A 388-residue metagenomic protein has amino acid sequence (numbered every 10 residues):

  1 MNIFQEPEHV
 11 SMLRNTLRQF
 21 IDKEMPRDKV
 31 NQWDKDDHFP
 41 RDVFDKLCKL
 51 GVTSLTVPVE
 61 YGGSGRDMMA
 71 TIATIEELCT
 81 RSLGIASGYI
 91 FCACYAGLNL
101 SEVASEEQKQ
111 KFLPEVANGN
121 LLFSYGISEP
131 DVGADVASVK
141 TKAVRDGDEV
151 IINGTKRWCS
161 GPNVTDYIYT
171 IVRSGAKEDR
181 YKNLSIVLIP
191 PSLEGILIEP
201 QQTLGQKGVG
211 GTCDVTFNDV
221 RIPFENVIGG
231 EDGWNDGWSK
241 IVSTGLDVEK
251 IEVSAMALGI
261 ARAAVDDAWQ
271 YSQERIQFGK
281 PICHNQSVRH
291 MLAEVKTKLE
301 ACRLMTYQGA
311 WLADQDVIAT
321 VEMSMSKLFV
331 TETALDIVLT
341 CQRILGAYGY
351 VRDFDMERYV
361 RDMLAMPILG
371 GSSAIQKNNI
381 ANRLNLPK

Functional and structural regions predicted by a protein language model:
M1-I90, Q110-K111, E115-N118, L384-K388: Amphipathic, small/basic residue-rich leader segments at the start of a protein or domain
N2-E8, M12-L13, T80, I198-E300 (+2 more regions): Glycine-rich beta->alpha junctions and the first turn(s) of the following alpha-helix
N2-I3, A73-T74, Y95, I241-D247 (+1 more regions): Glycine-rich phosphate/cofactor-binding loops in nucleotide/flavin-utilizing enzymes
D28-K35, W269, Q273-C283, K296-F329 (+2 more regions): C-terminal helix-coil-helix/basic helical segment that borders enzyme active sites and/or dimer interfaces and provides
S87-E107, G133-V136: N-terminal glycine-rich flavin-associated loop
G119-I127: A short, Trp-centered hydrophobic/proline-enriched beta-strand micro-motif
T141-V144: A structural signal for short hydrophobic beta-strand segments in well-ordered beta-sheet cores
E149, N153-Q201: A short core secondary-structure module
